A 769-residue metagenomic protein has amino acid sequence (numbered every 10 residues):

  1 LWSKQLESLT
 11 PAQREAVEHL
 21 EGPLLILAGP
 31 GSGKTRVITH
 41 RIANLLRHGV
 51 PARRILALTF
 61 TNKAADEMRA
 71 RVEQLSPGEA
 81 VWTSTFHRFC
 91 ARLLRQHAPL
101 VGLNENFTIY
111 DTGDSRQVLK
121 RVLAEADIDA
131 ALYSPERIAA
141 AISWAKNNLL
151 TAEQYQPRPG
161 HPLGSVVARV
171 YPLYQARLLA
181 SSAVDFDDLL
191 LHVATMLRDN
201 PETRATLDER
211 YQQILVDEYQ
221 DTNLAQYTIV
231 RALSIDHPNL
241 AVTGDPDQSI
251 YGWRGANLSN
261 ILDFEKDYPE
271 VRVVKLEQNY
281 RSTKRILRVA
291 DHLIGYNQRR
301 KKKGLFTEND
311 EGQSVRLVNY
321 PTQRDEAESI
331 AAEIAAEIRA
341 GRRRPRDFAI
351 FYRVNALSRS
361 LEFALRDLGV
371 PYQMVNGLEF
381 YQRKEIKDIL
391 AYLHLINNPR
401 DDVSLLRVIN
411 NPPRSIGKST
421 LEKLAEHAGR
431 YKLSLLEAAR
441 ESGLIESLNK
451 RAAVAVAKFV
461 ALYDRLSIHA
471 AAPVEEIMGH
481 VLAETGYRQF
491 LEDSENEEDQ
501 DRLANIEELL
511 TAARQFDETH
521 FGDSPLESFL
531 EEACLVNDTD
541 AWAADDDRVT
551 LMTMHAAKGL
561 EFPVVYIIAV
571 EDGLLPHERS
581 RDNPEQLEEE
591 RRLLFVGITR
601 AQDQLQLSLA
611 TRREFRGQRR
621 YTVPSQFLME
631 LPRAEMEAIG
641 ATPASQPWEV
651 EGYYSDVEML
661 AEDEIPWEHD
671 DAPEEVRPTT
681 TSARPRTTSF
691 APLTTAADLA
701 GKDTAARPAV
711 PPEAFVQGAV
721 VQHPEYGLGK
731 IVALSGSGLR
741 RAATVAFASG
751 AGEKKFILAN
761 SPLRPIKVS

Functional and structural regions predicted by a protein language model:
L1-S3, R633-P724, K730-A733, A742 (+3 more regions): Acidic, low-complexity intrinsically disordered tails
W2, E7-E18, G22-I26, R36-V37 (+8 more regions): Conserved helicase NTPase motor core
W2-T10, R14-E18, G22-A28, R53 (+8 more regions): Inter-lobe coupling/hinge region of RecA-like P-loop helicase motors
P30-I38, I42, P269-R272, E277-P371 (+6 more regions): Helicase P-loop NTPase motor core
S32, Q220-N309, E426-R430, E437-A439 (+2 more regions): Conserved helicase motor core of SF1/SF2 NTP-dependent helicases
R54-A141, K146, L150-P162, R169 (+4 more regions): Conserved P-loop NTPase-based nucleic-acid remodeling module centered on helicase motor cores
T83-R88, H192-V193, D547-M554: Conserved two-lobed SF2 helicase motor
G160, R299, R344, S358-V370 (+5 more regions): Conserved helicase C-terminal RecA-like lobe
